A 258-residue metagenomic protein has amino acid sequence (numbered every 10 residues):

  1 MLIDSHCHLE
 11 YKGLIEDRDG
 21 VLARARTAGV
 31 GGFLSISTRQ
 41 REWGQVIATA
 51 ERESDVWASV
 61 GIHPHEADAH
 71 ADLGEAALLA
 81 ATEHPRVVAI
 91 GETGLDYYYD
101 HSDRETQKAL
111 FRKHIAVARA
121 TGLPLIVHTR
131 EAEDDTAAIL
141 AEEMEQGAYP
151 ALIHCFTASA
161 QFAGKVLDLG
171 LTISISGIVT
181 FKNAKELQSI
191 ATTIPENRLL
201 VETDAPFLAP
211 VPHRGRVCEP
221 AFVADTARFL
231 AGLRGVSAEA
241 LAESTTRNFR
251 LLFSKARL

Functional and structural regions predicted by a protein language model:
M1-L258: Mid-domain alpha/beta scaffold segments of enzyme catalytic cores
